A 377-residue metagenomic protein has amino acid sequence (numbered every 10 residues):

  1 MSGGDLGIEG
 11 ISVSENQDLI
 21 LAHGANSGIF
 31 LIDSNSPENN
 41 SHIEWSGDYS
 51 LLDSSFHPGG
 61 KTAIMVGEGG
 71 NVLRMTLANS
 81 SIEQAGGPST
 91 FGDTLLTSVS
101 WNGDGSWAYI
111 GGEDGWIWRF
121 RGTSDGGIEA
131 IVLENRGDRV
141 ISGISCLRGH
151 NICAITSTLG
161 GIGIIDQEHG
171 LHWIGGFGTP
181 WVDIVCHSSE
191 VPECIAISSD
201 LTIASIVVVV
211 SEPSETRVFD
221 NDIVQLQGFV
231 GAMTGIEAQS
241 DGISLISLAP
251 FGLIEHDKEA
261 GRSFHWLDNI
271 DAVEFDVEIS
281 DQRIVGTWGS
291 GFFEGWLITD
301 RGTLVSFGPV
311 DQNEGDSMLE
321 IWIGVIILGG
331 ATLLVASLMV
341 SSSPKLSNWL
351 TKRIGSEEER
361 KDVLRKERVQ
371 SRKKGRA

Functional and structural regions predicted by a protein language model:
M1-A377: Residue-level hotspots at or immediately adjacent to binding/recognition sites across diverse folds
